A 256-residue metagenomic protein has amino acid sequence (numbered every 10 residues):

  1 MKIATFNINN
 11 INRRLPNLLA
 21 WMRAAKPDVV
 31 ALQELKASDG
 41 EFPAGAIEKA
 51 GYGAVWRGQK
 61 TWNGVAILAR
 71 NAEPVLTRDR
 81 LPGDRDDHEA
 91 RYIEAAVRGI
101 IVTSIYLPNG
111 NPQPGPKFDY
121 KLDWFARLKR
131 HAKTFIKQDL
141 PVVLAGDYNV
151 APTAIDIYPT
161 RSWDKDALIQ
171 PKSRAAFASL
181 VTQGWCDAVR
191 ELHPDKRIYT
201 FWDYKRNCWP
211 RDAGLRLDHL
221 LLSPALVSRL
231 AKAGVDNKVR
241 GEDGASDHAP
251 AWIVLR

Functional and structural regions predicted by a protein language model:
M1-K49, W56, K60-V65, P152: N-terminal, active-site-proximal structural segment of metallo-dependent hydrolase catalytic domains
M1-N10, G99-P114, A145, H248: Active-site-proximal beta-strand elements of phosphoester/diester hydrolases
A24, D39, T77-D84, A154-R256: Metal-dependent phosphoester-hydrolase catalytic domains
V30-Q33, W56, L68, L144-G146 (+1 more regions): Active-site neighborhood of phospho(di)ester-bond hydrolases with catalytic His/Asp-centered motifs
L35-S38, A44-P112: Structured beta-strand-rich core segments of catalytic domains in phosphoester-bond hydrolases
P82-G83, P108-F125, S162-D166: Surface-exposed cleft-lining segments at the edges of enzyme active sites
F118-D139: A long, amphipathic alpha-helix that forms part of the scaffold/cap immediately adjacent to metal-dependent active
L140-A154: Acidic/histidine-rich, metal-coordinating catalytic segments
